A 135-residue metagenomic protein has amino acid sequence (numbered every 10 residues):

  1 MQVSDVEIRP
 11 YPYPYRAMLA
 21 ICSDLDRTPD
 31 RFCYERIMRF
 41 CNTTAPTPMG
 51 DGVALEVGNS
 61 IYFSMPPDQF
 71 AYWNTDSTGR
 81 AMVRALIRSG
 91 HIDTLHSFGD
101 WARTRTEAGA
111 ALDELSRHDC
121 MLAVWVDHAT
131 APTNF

Functional and structural regions predicted by a protein language model:
M1-F135: Catalytic alpha-helical scaffold of carbohydrate-active enzymes acting on polysaccharides/glycoconjugates
